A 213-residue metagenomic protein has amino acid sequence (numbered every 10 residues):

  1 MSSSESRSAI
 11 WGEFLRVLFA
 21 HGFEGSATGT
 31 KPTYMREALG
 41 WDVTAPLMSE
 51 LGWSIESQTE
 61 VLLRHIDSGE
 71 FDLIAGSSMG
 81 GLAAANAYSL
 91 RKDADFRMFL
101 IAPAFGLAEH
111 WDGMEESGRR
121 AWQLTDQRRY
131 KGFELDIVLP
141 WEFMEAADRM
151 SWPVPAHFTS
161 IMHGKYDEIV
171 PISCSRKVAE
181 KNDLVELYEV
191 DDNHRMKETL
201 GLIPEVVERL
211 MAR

Functional and structural regions predicted by a protein language model:
S2-L15: Short beta-strand-to-loop junctions in surface cap/lid or active-site-entrance loops
G12-G69, H194: Active-site catalytic motif of lipid deacylating hydrolases and related acyltransferases
F19-F23, A75, I101, M162: Short hydrophobic segments within beta-strands
L73, A87, A108-H110: Catalytic phosphate/metal-binding cores of nucleic-acid and nucleotide-processing enzymes, i.e., regions that mediate
A75-A84: Gly/Ala-rich beta-loop-alpha elbow adjacent to hydrolase catalytic centers
N86-L90, K177: Active-site signature of alpha/beta-hydrolase-fold catalytic machinery across serine- and Asp/Cys-nucleophile hydrolases
D95-R213: The alpha/beta-hydrolase serine catalytic core
